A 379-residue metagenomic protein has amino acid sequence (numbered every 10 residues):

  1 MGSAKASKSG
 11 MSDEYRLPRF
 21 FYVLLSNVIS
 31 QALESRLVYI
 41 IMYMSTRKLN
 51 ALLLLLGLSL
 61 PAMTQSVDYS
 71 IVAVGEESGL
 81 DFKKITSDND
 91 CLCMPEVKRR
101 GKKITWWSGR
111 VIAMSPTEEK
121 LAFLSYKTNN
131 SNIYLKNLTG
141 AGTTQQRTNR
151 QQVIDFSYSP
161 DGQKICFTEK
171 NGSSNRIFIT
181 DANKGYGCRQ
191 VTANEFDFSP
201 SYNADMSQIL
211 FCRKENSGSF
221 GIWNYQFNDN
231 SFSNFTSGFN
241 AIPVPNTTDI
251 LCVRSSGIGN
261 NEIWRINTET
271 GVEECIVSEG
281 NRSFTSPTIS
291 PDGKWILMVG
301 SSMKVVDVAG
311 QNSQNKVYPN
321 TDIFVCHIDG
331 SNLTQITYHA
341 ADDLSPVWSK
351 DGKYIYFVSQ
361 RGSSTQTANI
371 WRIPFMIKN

Functional and structural regions predicted by a protein language model:
K5, S9-M11, V306: Targeting/processing segments of secretory and organellar proteins
R16-R19, R36, R47: Basic polycationic patches enriched in arginine
A32-Y43: Short, Lys/Arg-enriched N-terminal segments with co-localized hydrophobic residues within the first ~10-30 amino acids
Y43-A51: Bacterial N-terminal signal peptides that target proteins for export
S59-P61: N-terminal signal peptide c-region/cleavage motif recognized by signal peptidases
Q65-N379: Sequence signature of WD/YWTD-type beta-propeller architectures
